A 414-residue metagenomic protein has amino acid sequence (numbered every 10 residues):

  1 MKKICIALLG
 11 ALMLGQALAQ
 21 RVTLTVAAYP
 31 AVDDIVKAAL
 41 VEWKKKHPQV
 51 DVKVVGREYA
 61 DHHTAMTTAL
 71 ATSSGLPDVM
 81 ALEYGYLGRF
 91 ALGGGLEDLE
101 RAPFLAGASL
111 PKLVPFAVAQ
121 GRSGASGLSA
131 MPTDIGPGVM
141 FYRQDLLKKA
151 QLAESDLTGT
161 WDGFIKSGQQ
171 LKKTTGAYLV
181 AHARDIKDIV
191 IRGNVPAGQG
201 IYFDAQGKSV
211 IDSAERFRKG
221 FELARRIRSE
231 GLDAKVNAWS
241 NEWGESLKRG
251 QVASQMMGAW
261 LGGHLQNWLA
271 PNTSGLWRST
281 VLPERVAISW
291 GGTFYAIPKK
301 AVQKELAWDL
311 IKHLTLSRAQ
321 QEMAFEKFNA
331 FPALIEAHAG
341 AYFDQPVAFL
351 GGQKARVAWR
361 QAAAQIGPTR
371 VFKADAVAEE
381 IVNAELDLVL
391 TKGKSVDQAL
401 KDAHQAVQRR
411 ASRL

Functional and structural regions predicted by a protein language model:
Q20-A31, V50-V55, D78-V79, S129: Short, well-ordered beta-strand elements
A31-D51, V382, L400: Short, polar/charged alpha-helical segment
E42-L113, K149-Q151, S246, G250-S254 (+2 more regions): Extracytoplasmic "Venus flytrap"/periplasmic binding protein-like
Y84-P137, I165, N194, S274-T280 (+2 more regions): Hinge/lid segment of periplasmic solute-binding proteins
A125-T133, G138, D162-S209, R216 (+1 more regions): Extracytoplasmic/periplasmic solute-binding protein
K148, E154, Q361-L414: Conserved C-terminal helix/tail region of periplasmic/extracytoplasmic solute-binding proteins
S167-Q170, G207-N237, L282: Glycine-centered hinge/linker elements that transmit conformational signals in sensory and ligand-binding systems
H264-N272, R285-A384: C-terminal lobe and pocket-closing loops of periplasmic/extracytoplasmic Venus-flytrap solute-binding proteins
